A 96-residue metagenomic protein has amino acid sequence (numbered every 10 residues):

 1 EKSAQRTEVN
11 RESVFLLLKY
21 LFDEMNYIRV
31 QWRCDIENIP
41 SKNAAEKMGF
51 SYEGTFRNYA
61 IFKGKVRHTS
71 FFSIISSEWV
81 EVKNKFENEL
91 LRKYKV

Functional and structural regions predicted by a protein language model:
E1-V96: Acyl-donor (CoA/ACP) binding surface of acyl/acetyltransferases
